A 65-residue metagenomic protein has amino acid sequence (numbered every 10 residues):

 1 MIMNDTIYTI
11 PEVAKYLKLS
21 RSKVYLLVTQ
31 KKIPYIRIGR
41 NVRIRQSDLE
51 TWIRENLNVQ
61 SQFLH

Functional and structural regions predicted by a protein language model:
M1-K23: Polyanion-binding surface elements
I2, R45-S47: Exposed, low-complexity/repetitive linear segments and helix-based recognition motifs, biased toward charged/polar
N4-D5, Q30, Q62-H65: Short hydrophobic/aromatic patches at helix-to-coil boundaries
T6-T9, T29, T51: Residue-identity detector for threonine
E12, L26, I44, N56-V59: Intrinsically disordered, low-complexity repeat segments enriched in small/polar residues
L17-R43: Major-groove DNA-recognition helix of helix-turn-helix-type DNA-binding domains
L49-H65: A short, Lys/Arg-enriched interface patch at domain edges and termini
